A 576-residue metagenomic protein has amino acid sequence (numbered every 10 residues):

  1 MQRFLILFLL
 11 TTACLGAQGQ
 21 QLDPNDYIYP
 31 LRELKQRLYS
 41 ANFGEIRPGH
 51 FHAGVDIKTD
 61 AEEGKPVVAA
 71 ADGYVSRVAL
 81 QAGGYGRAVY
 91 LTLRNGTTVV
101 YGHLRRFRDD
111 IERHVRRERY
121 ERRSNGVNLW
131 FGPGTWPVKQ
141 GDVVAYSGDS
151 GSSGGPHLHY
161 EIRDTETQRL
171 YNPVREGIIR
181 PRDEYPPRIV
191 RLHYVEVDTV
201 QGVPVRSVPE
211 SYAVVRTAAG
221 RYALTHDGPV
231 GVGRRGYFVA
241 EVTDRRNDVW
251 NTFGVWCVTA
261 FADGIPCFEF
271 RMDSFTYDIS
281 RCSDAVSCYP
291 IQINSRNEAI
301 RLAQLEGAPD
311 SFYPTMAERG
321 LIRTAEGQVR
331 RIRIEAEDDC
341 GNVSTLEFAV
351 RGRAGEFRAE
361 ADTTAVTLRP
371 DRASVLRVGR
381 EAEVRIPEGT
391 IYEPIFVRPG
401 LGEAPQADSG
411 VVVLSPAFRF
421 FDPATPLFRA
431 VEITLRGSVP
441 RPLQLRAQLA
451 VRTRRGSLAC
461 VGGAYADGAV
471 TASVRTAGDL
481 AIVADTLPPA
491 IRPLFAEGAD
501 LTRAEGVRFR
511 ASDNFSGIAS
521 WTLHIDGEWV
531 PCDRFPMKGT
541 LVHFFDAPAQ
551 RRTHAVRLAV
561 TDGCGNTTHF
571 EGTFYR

Functional and structural regions predicted by a protein language model:
F4-A13: Sec-dependent N-terminal signal peptides
A17-T98, R105-D109, N125-Q140, Y146-H157 (+1 more regions): Surface-exposed, glycine-biased beta-strand/turn segments
K139, R182, V195-V200, S207-G355 (+3 more regions): Long, low-complexity serine/threonine/glycine- and acidic-rich segments characteristic of extracellular
P186-R191, P488-L494: Proline-enriched interdomain boundary motifs that mark the N-terminal boundary and often initiate the first structured
V232-Y237, P426-E432, D500-V507: Short coil/turn motif common to extracellular beta-sandwich-like domains
V239-T243, T434-S438, G506-N514: Short edge beta-strand/loop segments characteristic of extracellular beta-sandwich folds
E360-D362, L368-R372, L401-Q448, A496-E497: Proteolytic processing hotspots in large secreted/extracellular or virion-associated proteins and select intracellular
P423-L480, S520-T522, W529-V530: Proteolytic-maturation and junctional protease-sensitive modules
